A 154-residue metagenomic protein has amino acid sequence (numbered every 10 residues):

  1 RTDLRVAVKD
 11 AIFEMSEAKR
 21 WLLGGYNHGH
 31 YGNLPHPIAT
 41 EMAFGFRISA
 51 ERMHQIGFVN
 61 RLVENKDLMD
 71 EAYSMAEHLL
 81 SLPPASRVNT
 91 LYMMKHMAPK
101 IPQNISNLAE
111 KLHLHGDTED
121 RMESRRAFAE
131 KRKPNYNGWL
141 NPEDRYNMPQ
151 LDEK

Functional and structural regions predicted by a protein language model:
R1-R87: Crotonase-fold acyl-CoA enzyme core
G45-E51, D70, E77, S81-K154: C-terminal alpha-helix plus adjacent terminal tail
